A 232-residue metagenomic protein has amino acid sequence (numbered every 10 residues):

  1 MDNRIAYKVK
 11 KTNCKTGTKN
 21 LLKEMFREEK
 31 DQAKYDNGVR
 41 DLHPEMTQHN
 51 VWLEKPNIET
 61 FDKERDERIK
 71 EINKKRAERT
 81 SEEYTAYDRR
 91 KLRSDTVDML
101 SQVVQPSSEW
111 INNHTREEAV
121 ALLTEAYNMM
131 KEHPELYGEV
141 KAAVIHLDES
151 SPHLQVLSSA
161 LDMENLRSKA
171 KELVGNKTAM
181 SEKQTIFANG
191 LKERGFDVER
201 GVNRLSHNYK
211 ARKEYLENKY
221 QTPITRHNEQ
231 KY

Functional and structural regions predicted by a protein language model:
M1-Y232: N-terminal nicking endonuclease/strand-transfer module with a His-rich metal-binding environment and a catalytic Tyr
